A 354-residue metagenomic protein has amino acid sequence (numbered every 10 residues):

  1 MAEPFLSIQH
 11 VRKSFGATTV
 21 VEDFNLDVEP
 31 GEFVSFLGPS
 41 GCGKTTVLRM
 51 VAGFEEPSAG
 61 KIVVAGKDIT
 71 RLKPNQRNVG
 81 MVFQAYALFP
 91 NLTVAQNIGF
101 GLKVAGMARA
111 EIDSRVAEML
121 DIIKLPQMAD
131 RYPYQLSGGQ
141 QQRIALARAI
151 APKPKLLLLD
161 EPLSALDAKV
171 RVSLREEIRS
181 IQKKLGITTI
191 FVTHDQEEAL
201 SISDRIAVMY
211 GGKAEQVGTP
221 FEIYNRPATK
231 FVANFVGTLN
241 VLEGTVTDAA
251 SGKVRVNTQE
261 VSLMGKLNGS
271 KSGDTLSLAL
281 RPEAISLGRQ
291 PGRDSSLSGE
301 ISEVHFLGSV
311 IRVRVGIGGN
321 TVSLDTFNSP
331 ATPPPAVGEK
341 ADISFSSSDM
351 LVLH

Functional and structural regions predicted by a protein language model:
F33, L72-F231: ABC ATPase nucleotide-binding domains
L37-P39: The feature captures the beta-strand-to-loop junction immediately N-terminal to the Walker
A52: Helix-to-loop junction immediately C-terminal to a conserved catalytic motif
S58-K61, E111, G211, E243: Conserved coupling/switch loops of ABC nucleotide-binding domains, chiefly the family-specific signature
G60-D68: Conserved ABC transporter NBD signature motif
L239, A249-H354: Non-catalytic connector elements of ABC transporters
